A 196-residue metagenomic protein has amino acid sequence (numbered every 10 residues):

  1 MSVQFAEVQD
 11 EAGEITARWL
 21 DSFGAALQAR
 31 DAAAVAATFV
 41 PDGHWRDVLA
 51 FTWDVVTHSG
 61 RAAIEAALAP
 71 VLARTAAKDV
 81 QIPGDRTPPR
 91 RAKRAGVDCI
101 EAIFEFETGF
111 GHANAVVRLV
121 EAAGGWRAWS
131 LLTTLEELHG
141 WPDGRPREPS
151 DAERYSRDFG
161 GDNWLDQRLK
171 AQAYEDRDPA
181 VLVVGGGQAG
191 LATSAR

Functional and structural regions predicted by a protein language model:
M1-P41, R168-Q172, R177-P179: Short, low-complexity N-terminal intrinsically disordered segments enriched in polar/charged residues
S2, E105-L169: Short beta-strand edge/turn micro-motifs at domain boundaries
I15, A25, A29-G96: A solvent-exposed, acidic/Ser-Thr-rich amphipathic alpha-helical stretch
W19, F104-F106, Q188: Tryptophan-centric aromatic hotspots in well-structured domains and transmembrane helices
A95-I103: Short, hydrophobic/aromatic-rich segments at coil-to-beta transitions
Q172-R196: N-terminal Rossmann-like FAD-binding beta1-loop-alpha1 element of flavoenzymes
